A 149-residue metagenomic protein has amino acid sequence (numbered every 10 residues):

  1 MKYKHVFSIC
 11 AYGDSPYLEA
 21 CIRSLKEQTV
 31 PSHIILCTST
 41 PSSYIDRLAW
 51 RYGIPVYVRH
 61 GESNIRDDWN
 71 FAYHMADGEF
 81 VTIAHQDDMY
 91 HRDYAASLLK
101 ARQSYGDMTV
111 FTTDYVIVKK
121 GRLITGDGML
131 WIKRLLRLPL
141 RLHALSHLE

Functional and structural regions predicted by a protein language model:
M1-S24: N-proximal low-complexity "stem/linker" segments adjacent to membrane-targeting elements
R23-S32: Short, acidic, metal-binding catalytic loop of nucleotide-sugar glycosyltransferases
L36-I45: A conserved acidic beta->alpha catalytic loop
H60-A76: Glycine-rich, basic loop-to-helix element that forms the pyrophosphate-binding segment of sugar-nucleotide handling
V81: Short aromatic/hydrophobic "clamp" motif used to bind/position activated sugar donors
H85-M89, D114: The conserved acidic donor/metal-binding loop of glycosyltransferases
D93-M129: Conserved donor NDP-sugar-binding/catalytic core segment of glycosyltransferases
M129-E149: Short, flexible, basic/aromatic active-site loop/helix in glycosyltransferases
